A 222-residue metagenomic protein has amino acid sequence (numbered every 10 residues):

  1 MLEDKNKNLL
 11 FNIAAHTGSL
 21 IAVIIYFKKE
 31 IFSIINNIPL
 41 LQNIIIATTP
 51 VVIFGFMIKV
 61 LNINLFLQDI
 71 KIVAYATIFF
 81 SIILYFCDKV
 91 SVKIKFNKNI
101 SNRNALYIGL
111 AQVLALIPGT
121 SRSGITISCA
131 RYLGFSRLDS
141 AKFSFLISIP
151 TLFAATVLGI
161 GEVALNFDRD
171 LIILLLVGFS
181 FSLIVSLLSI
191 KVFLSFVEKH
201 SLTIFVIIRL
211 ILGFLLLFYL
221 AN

Functional and structural regions predicted by a protein language model:
M1-N222: Multi-pass membrane proteins that catalyze or facilitate reactions on polyprenyl-/lipid-phosphate substrates and their
